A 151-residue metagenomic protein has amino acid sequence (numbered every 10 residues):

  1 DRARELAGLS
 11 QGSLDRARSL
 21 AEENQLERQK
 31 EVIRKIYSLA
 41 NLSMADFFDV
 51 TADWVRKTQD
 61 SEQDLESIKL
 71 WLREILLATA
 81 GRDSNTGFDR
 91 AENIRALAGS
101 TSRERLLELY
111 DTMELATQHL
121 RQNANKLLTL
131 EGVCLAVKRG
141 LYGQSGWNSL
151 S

Functional and structural regions predicted by a protein language model:
D1-S67, W71-E74, A78-S151: Charged, glycine-rich active-site and insertion segments that engage polyanionic ligands
